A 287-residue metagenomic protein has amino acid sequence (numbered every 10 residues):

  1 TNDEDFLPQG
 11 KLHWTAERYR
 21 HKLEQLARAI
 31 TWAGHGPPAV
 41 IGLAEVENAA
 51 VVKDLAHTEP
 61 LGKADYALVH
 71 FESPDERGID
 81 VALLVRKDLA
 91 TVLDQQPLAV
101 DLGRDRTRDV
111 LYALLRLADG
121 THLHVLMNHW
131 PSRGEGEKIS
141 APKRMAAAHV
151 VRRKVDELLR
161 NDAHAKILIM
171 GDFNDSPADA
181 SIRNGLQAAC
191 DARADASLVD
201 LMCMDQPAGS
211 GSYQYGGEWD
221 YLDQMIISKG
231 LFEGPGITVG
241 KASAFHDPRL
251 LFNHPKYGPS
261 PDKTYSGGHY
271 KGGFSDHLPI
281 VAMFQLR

Functional and structural regions predicted by a protein language model:
T1-D65, V69-V81, N253-D262, G268 (+2 more regions): N-terminal, active-site-proximal structural segment of metallo-dependent hydrolase catalytic domains
E4-F6, L117-H149, R153, L159: Metal-dependent phosphoester/phosphodiester hydrolase catalytic core
H13-E24, V46-A49, D75, R104-D105 (+3 more regions): Soluble non-cytosolic domains of exported or imported proteins
L26-K53, L84, V125, H129 (+4 more regions): Active-site beta-strand/loop signature of hydrolases that rely on acidic residues for catalysis
G34-H35, P60-G62, D75-G78, R104-T107 (+5 more regions): Extracellular/periplasmic catalytic domains that process cell-envelope and extracellular macromolecules
V46-P131: Structured beta-strand-rich core segments of catalytic domains in phosphoester-bond hydrolases
A50-K53, R77-G78, G134-E137, S176-S181 (+1 more regions): Extracytoplasmic/secreted cell-surface and envelope-processing proteins
D156-I167, N174-R287: Metal-dependent phosphoester-hydrolase catalytic domains
